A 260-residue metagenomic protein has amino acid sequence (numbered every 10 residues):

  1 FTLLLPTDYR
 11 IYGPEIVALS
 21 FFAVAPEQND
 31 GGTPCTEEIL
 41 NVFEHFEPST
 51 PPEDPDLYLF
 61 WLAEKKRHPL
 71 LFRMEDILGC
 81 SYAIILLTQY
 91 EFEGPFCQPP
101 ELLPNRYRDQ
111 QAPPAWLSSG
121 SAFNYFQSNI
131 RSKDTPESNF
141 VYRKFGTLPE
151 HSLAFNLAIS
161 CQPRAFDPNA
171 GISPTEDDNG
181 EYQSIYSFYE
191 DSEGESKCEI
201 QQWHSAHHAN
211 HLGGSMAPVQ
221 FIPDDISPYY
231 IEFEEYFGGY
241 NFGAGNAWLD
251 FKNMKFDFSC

Functional and structural regions predicted by a protein language model:
F1-C260: Preference for intrinsically disordered or flexible, low-complexity segments and adjacent hinge/connector residues
